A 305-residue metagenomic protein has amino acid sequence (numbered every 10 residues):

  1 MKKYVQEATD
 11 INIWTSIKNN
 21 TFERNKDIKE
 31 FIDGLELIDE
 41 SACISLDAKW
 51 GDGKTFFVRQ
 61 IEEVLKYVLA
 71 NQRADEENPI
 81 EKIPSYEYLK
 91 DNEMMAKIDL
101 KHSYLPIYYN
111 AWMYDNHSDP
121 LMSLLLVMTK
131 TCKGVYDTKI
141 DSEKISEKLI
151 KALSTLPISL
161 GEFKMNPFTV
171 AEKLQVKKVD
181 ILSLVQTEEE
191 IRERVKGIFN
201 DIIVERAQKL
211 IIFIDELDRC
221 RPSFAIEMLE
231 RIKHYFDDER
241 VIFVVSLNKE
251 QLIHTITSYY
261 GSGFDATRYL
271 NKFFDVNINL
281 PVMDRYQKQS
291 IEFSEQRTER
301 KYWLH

Functional and structural regions predicted by a protein language model:
M1-A96, M122: Walker A/P-loop-proximal flanking segment of P-loop NTPase domains
M1-N20, R24-E30, K49, F57 (+6 more regions): The catalytic "switch" region of P-loop NTPases
S41, Y104, K209: Alpha/beta-hydrolase fold active-site loops
C43-D47, Y108, F213: Short hydrophobic/aromatic beta-strand immediately N-terminal to the Walker A/P-loop
T55-D201: P-loop NTPase nucleotide-binding core
I107-A111, I212, I278: Phosphate-binding beta-loop-alpha motif at adenosine-nucleotide cofactor sites
I214-C220: Conserved Walker B
